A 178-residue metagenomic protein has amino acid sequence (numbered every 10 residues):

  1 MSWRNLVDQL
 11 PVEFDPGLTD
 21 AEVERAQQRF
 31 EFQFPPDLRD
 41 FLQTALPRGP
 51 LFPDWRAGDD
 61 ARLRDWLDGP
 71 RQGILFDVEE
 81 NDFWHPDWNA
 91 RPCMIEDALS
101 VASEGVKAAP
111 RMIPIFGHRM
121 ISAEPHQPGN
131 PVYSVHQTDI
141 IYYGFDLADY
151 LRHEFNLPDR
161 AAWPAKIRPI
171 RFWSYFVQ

Functional and structural regions predicted by a protein language model:
M1-K107, I113, G117: A surface-exposed partner-binding patch
P47, E124-H126: Short, solvent-exposed polar/charged micro-motifs at secondary-structure junctions
V106-A108, H126-P128: A generic structural signal for short, non-catalytic loop/turn and secondary-structure boundary residues
H118-S122: Extended serine/threonine-enriched, polar tracts that run as long, contiguous segments within proteins
Q127-V177: Glycine-rich, aromatic-bearing surface loops/beta-hairpins
